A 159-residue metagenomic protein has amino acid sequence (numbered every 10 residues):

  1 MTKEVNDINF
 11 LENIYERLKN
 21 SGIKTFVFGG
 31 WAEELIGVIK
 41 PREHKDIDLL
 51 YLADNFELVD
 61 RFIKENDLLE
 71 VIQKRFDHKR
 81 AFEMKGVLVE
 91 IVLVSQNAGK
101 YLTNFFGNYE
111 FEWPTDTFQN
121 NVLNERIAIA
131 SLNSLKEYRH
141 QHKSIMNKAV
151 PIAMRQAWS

Functional and structural regions predicted by a protein language model:
M1-S159: Compositionally biased terminal segments of proteins
